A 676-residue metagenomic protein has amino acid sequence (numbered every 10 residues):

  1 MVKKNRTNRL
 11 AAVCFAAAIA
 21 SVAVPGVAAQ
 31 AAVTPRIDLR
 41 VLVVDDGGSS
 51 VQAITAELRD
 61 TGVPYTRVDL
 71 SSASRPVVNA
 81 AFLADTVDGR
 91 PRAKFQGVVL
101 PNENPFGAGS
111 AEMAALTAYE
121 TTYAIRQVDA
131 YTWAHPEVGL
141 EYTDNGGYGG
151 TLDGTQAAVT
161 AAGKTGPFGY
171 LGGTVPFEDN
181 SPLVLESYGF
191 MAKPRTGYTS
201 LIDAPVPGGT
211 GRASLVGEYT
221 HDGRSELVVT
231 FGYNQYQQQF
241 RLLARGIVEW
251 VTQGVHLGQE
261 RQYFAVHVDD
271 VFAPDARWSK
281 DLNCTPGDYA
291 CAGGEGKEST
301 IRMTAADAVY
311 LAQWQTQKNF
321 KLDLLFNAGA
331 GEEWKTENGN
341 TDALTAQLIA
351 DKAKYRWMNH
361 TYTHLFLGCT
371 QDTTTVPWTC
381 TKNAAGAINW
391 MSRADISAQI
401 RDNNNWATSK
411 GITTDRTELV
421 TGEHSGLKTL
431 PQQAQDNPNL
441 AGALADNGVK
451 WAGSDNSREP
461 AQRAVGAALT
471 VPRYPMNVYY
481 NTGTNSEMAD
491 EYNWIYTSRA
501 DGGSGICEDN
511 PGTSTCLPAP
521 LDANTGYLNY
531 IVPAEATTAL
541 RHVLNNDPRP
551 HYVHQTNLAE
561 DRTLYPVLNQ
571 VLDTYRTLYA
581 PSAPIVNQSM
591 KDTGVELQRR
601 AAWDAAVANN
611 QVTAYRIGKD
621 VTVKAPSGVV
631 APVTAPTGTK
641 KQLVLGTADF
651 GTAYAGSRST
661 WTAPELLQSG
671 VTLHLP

Functional and structural regions predicted by a protein language model:
M1-A32: Secretory targeting and sorting signals
R40, E103, T117-Y123, A130-T143 (+7 more regions): Metal-dependent polysaccharide deacetylase catalytic core of the NodB/CE4 family, i.e., the active-site-bearing domain
L42-E137, L324: Helical hinge/lid and interdomain linker segments adjacent to catalytic or ligand-binding clefts that mediate domain
D69, A244-A265, V309-A330, T408-K410 (+3 more regions): C-terminal domain-boundary segment and adjacent tail
I125-V206, I617: An acidic, glycine-rich "communication" segment
L140-E141, N180, S187-R224, L243-G246 (+6 more regions): Active-site-adjacent pocket scaffolds in enzyme catalytic domains
H221, G232-N234, V248-R277, Q315 (+2 more regions): Catalytic grooves of carbohydrate-active enzymes
F650-P676: C-terminal beta-strand-rich structural cap/linker in extracellular carbohydrate-active enzymes
